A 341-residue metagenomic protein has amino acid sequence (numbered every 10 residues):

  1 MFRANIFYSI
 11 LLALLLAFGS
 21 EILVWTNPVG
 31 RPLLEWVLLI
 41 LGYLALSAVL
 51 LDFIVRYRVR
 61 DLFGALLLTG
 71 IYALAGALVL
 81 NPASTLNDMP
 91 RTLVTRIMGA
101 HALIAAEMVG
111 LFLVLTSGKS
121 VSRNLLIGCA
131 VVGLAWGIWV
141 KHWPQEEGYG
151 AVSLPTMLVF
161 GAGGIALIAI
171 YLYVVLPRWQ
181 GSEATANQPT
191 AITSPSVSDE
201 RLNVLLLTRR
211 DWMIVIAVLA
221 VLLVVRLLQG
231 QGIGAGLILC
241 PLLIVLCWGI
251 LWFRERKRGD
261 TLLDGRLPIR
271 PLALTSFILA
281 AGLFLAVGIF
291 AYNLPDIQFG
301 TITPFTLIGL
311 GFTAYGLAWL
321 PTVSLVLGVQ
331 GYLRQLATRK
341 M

Functional and structural regions predicted by a protein language model:
M1-Y57: N-terminal signal-anchor module of multipass membrane proteins
N5-S20, I71-Y72, C129-G133, D211-L222 (+2 more regions): Alpha-helical transmembrane segments
L14-P28, G76-T85, W136-P144, A217-Q229 (+1 more regions): Membrane-embedded alpha-helical segments in integral membrane proteins
I40-L51, G99-L113, F160-W179, P241-L251 (+1 more regions): Hydrophobic cores of alpha-helical transmembrane segments in multi-pass inner/ER membrane proteins, independent
L46-S47, T69-P82, G282-A286: A generic, lipid-embedded transmembrane alpha helix
R58-L66, V79-T156: Membrane-interface helix-loop-helix junctions at boundaries between adjacent transmembrane segments
G150-L158, T193-L219, L228-I233: Membrane-water interface at loop-to-transmembrane-helix junctions
R201, L219-M341: Extended, charged low-complexity segments that frequently continue into or abut oligomerization scaffolds
